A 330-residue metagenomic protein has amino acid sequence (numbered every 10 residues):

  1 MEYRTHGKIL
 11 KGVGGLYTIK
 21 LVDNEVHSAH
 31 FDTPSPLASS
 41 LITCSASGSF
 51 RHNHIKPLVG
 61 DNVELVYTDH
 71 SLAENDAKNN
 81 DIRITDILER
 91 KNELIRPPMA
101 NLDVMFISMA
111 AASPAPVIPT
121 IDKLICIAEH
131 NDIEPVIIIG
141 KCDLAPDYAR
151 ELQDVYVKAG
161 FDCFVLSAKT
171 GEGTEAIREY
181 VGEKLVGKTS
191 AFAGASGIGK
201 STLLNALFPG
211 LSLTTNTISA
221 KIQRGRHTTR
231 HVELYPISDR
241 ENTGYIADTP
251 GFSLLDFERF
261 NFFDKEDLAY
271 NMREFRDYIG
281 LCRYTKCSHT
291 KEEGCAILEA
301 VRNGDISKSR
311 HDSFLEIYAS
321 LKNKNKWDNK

Functional and structural regions predicted by a protein language model:
E2-Y3, G15, S40, G48 (+6 more regions): Helix-rich effector regions associated with P-loop NTPase G domains
Y3-D32, L37-S45: S1/OB-fold single-stranded RNA-binding interface
I107-A110, I138-G140: Conserved beta-strand segments of the P-loop GTPase G domain that flank and frequently precede/overlap
M109-I118: Short, glycine-rich nucleotide/cofactor-binding loops
P119-E129: Histidine-anchored nucleotide/phosphate-binding helix
K141-I198: Canonical P-loop GTPase G-domain recognition
K200-N216: A conserved segment at the C-terminal end of the G1
